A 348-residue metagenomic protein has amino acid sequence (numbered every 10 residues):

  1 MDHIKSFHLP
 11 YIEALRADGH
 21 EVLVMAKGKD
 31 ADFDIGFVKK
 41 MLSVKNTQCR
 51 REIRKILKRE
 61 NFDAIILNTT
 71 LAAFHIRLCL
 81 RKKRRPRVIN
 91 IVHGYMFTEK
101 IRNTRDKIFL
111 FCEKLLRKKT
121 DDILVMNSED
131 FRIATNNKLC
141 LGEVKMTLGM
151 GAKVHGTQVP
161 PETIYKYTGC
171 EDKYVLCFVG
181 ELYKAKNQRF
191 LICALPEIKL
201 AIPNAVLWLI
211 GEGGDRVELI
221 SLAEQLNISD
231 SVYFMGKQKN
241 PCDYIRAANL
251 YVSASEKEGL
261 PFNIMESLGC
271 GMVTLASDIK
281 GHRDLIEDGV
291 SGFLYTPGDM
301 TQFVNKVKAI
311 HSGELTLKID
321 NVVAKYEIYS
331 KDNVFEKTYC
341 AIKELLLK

Functional and structural regions predicted by a protein language model:
K5-P10, Y174, F178-E197, G214-I220 (+2 more regions): A conserved mid-protein helix/loop that constitutes part of the nucleotide-sugar donor-binding site
E13, D106-I123: Membrane-proximal helix-turn-helix segments that form the acceptor-binding/catalytic region of lipid-linked
L67-A73, V92: Short His-centered aromatic/hydrophobic patch
K118-V159, C170: Donor nucleotide-sugar binding/catalytic pocket of nucleotide-sugar-dependent glycosyltransferases
G156-C170, V175, I319: A short helix/loop element that forms part of the nucleotide-sugar donor recognition site in Leloir-type
K237, E256: Aromatic "clamp/platform" in nucleotide-sugar-dependent glycosyltransferases that forms part of the donor/acceptor
V273-A276: Short hydrophobic beta-strand element within catalytic cores of glycosyltransferases and related nucleotide-activated
D288-G289, F293-M300, K308-E314: Conserved acidic donor-binding segment of nucleotide-sugar-dependent glycosyltransferases
